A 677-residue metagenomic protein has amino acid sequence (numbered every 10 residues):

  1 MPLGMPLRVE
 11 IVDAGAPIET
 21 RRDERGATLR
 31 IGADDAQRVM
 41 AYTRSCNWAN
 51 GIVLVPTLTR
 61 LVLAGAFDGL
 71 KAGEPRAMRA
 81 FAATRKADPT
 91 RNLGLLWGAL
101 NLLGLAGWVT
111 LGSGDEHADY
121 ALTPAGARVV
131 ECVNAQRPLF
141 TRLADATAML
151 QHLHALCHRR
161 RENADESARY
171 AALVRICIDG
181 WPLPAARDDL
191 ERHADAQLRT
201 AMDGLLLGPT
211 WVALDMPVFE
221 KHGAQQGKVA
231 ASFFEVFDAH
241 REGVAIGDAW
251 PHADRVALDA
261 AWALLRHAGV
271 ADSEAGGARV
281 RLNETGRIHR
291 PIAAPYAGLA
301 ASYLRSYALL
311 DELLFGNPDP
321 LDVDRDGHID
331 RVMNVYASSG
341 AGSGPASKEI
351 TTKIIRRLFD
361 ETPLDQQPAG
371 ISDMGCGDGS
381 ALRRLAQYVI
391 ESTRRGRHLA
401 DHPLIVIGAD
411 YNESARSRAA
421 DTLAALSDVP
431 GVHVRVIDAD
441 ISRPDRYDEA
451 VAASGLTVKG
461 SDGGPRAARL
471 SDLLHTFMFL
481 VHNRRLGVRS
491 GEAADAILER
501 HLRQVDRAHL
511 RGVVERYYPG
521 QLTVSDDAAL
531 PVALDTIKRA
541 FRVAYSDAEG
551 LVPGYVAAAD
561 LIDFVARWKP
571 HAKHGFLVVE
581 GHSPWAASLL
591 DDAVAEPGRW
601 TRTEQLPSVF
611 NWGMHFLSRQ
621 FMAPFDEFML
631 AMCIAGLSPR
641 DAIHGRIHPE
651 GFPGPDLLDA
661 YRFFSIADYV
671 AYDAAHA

Functional and structural regions predicted by a protein language model:
P2-L309, P368, C633-I647, G651-A677: N-terminal accessory segments
L54-P56, G94-G98, L143-A144, E549-V552 (+2 more regions): Rossmann-like AdoMet/SAM-dependent catalytic core
V62-P89, L93-G107, L111, E242-L282 (+9 more regions): Secondary-structure-rich domain cores
G65, M374, H475-R485, V579-P584: Short loop/turn segments at strand-loop or loop-helix junctions that form parts of catalytic or ligand-binding pockets
D88-P89, G247-A253, D448-V451, G487-I497 (+3 more regions): Short, flexible/disordered intra-domain loops and linkers
D145-A239, G243, A293-L473, L480 (+1 more regions): Conserved adenosyl
L382-R383, R416-R418, D445-D448, R485-V488 (+2 more regions): Extended hydrophobic-aromatic, low-complexity segments
T476-A557: Mobile active-site "lid"/loop adjacent to the S-adenosyl-L-methionine
